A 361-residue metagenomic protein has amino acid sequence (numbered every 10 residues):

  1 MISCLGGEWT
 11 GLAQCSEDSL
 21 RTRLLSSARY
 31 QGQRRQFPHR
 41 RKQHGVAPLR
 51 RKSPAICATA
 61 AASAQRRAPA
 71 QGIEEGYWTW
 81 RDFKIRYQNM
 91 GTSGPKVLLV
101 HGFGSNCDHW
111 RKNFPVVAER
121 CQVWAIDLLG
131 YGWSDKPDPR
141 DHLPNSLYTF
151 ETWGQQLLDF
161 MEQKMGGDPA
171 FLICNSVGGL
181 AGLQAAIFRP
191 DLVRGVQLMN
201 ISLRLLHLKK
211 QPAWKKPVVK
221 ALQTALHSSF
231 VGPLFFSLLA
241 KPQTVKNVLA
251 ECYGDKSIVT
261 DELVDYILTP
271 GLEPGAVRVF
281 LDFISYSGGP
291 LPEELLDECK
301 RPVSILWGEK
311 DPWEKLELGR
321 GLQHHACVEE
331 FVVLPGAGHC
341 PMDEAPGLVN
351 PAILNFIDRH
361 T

Functional and structural regions predicted by a protein language model:
M1-P48, A55: N-terminal chloroplast transit peptides
E74-R81, Q88, E119, W124 (+3 more regions): Active-site loop/oxyanion-hole signature of alpha/beta-hydrolase fold enzymes
K84-P95: Short beta-strand-to-loop junctions in surface cap/lid or active-site-entrance loops
G94, G102-S105, S176-V177: Active-site glycine-rich loops that stabilize anionic/oxyanionic intermediates across multiple enzyme folds
G102-K112, V123: Serine-hydrolase catalytic-loop signature spanning alpha/beta hydrolases and amidase-signature enzymes
R120, K164-Q211: Conserved hydrolase catalytic core segment
L208, F230-R301: Conserved alpha/beta-hydrolase catalytic His-Asp/Glu region
E298-A337, P351: Conserved loop-alpha-helix segment in the C-terminal half of the alpha/beta-hydrolase fold that carries the catalytic
